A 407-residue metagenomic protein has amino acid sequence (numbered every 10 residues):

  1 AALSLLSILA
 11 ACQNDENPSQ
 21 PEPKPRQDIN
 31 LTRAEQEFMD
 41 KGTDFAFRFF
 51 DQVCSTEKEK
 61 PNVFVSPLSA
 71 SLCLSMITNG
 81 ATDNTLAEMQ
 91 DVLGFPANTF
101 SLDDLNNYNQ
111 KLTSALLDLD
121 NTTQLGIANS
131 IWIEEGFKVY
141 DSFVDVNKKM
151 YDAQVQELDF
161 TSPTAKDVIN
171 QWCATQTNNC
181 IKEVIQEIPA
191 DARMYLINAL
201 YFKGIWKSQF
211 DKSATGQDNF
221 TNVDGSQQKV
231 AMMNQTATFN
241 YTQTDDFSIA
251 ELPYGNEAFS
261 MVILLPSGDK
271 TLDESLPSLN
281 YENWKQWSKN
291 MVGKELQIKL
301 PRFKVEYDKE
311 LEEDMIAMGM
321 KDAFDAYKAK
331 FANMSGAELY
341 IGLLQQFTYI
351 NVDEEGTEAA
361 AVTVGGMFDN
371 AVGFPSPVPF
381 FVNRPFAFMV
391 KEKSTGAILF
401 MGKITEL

Functional and structural regions predicted by a protein language model:
A1-S7: Sec-dependent N-terminal signal peptides
L6, C12-F160, I404: Detector for small/aliphatic-rich hydrophobic stretches
Q13-D15, F137, E187, E282-Q286: Soluble, non-membrane globular domain cores that form compact, hydrophobic packing and curved binding surfaces
K60, F100-S267, K289-V372: Non-catalytic, conformational "gating/processing" segments within enzyme and secreted inhibitor domains
P67-A81, M194, F388-S394, I398: Extended, hydrophobic/aromatic-rich amphipathic alpha-helical segments that build helical scaffolds
P266-M291: Internal alpha/beta scaffold segment
G365-P379, N383-P385: Low-complexity, glycine/alanine/valine/leucine- and proline-rich hydrophobic stretches
F380, P385-L407: C-terminal or internal capping secondary-structure element at the end of a domain, subdomain, or sheet
